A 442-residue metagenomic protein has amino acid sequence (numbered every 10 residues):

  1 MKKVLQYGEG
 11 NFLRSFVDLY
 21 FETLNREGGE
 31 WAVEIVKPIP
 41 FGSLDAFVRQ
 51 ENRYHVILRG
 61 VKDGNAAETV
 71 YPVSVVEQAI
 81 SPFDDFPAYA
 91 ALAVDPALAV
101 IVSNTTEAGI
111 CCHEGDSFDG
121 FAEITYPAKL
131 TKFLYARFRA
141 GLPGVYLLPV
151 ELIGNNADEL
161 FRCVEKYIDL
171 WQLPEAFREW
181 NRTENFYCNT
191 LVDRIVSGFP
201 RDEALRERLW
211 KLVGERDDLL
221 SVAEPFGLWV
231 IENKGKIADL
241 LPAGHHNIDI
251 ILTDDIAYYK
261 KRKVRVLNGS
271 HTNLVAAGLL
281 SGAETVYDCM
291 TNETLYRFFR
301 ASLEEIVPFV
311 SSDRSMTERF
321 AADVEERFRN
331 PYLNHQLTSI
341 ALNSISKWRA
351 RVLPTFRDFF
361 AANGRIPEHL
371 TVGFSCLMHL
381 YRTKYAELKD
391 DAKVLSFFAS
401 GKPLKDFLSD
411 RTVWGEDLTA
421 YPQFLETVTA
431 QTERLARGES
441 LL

Functional and structural regions predicted by a protein language model:
M1-L442: Substrate/ligand-engaging "lid" and interaction regions
